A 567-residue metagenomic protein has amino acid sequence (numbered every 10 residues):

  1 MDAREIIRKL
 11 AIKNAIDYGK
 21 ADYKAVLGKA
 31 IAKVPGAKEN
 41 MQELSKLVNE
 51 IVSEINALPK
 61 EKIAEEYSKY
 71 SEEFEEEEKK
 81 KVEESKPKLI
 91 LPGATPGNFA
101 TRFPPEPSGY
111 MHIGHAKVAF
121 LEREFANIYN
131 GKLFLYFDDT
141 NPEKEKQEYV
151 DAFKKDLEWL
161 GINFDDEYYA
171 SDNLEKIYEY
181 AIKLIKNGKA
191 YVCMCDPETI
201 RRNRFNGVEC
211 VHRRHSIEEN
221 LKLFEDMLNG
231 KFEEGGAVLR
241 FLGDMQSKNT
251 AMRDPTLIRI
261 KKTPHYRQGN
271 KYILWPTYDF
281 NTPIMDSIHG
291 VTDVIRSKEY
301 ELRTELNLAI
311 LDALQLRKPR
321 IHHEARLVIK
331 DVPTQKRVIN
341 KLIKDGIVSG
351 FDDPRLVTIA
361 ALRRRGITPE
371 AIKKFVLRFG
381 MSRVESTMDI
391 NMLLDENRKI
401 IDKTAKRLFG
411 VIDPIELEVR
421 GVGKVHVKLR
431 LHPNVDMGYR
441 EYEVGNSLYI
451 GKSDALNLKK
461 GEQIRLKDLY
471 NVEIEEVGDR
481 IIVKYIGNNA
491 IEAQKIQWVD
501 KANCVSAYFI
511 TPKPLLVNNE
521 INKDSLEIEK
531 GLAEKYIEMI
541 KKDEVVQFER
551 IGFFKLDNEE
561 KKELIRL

Functional and structural regions predicted by a protein language model:
M1-H212, E299-I321, R326-Q335, N340-D345: N-terminal Rossmann-like or analogous alpha/beta NTP/dinucleotide-binding catalytic cores that position adenine
K13, K33, P96, K424-L567: C-terminal accessory/binding modules appended to enzymatic or scaffolding proteins
Y18-N40, G350-V435: Extended, domain-scale alpha-helical bundle/helix-rich regions
K46-E54, L58-L91, P96, I415 (+4 more regions): Proteolytic maturation boundary segments
T101-S108, F134-T140, S287-I295, D353-I359 (+1 more regions): Glycine- and acidic
I113-A116, Q147, D151, S171-Y178 (+10 more regions): Conserved structured core elements
E122, F153, L184, D286 (+3 more regions): Residue-level signal for inorganic ion chemistry
K183, N187-I339, I347-S349, T358 (+3 more regions): Active-site cores that bind ATP or allylic diphosphates and position pyrophosphate for catalysis
